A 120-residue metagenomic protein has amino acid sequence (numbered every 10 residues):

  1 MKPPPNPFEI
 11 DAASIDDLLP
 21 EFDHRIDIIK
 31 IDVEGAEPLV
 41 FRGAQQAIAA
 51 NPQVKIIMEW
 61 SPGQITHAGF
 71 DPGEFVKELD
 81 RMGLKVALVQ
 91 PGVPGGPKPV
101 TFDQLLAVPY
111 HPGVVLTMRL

Functional and structural regions predicted by a protein language model:
M1-N51, Q64-E74, E78-M82: Short internal loop-to-helix segment that lines adenine-nucleotide cofactor pockets
P52-S61: Conserved beta-strand signature within the Rossmann-like core of class I S-adenosyl-L-methionine
P62-L120: Rossmann-like AdoMet/SAM-dependent catalytic core
